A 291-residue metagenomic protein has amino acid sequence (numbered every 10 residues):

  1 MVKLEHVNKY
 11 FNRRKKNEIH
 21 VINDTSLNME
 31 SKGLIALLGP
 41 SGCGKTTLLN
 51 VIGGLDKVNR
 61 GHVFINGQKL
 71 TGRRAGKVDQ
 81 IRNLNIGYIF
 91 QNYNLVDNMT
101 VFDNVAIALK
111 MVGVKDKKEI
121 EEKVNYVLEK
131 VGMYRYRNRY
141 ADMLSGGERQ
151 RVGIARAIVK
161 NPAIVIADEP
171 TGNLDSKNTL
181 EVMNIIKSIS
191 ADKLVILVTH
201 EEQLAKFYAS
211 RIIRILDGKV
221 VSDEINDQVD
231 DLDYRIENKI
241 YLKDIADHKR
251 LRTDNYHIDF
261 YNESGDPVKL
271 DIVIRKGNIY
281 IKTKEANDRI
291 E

Functional and structural regions predicted by a protein language model:
G53: Helix-to-loop junction immediately C-terminal to a conserved catalytic motif
M99-I107: Short coil-to-helix segment of the ABC ATPase nucleotide-binding domain corresponding to the Q-loop/switch region
Y140-L144, E148-Q150: Conserved ABC ATPase signature
V159-A163: A short, proline-enriched helix->beta-strand linker immediately N-terminal to the Walker B motif in ABC-type P-loop
V165-D168: Catalytic Walker B motif of ABC-type/P-loop ATPase nucleotide-binding domains
I185-L197: Conserved catalytic loops of ABC-family nucleotide-binding domains
K219-I245: Conserved beta-strand-loop-alpha-helix hinge in the C-terminal portion of ABC ATPase nucleotide-binding domains
